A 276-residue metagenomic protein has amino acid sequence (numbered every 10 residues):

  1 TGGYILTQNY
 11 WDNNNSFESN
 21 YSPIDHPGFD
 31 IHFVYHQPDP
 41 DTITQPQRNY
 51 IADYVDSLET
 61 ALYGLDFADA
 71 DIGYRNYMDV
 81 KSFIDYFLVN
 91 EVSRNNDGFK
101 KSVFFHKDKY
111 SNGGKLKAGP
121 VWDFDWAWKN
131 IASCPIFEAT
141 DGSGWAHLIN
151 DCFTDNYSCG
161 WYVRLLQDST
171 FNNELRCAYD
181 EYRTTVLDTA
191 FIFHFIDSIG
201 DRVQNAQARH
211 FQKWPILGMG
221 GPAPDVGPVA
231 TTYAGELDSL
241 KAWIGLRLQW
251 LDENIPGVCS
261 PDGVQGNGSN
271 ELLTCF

Functional and structural regions predicted by a protein language model:
T1-D30: Conserved ATP-binding subdomain of kinase catalytic cores across diverse folds
T7, G218, L273-T274: Compositionally biased amphipathic helical and low-complexity segments enriched in hydrophobic
N15-F17, F29-K100, H106-K109, G113-P261: Middle-to-C-terminal accessory/interaction subdomains
G257-F276: Residue-level detector of functionally pivotal "anchor" positions at catalytic/ligand-binding pockets or at interdomain
